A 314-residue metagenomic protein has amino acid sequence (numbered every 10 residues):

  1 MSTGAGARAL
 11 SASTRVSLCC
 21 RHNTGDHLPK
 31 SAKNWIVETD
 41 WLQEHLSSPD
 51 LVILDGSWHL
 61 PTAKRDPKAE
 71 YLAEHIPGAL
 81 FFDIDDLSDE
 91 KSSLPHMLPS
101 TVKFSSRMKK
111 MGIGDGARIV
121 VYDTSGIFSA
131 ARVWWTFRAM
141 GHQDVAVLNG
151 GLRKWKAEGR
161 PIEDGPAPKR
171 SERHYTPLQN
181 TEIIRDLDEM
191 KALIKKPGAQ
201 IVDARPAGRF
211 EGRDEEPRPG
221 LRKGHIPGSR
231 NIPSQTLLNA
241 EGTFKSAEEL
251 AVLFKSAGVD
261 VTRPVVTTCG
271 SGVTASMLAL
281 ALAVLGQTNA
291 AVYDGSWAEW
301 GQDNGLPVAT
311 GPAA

Functional and structural regions predicted by a protein language model:
S2-L10: N-terminal chloroplast transit peptides
L10, T14-A314: Cytosolic catalytic domains that perform sulfur/thiol-centered chemistry
